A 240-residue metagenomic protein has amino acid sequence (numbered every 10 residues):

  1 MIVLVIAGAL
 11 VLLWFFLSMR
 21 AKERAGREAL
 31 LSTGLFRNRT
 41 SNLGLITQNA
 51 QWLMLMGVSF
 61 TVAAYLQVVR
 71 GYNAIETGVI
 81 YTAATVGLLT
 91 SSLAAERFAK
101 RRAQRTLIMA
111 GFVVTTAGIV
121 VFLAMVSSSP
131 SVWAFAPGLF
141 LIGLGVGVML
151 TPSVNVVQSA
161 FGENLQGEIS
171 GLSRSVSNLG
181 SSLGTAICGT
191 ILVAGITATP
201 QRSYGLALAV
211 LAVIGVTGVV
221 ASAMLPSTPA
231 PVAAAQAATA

Functional and structural regions predicted by a protein language model:
M1-L4, V11, G26-P229, A237: 12-transmembrane solute porter fold
L4-A21: Alpha-helical transmembrane bundles of multi-pass secondary active transporters
